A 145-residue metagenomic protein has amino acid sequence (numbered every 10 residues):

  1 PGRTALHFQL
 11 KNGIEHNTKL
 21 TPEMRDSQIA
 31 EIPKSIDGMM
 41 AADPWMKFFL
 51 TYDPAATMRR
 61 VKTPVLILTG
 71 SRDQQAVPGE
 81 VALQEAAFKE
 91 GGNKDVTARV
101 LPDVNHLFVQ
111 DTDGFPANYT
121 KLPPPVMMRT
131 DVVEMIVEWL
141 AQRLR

Functional and structural regions predicted by a protein language model:
P1-R60: Accessory cap/linker subdomain of secreted extracellular hydrolases
A56-R59, A82, A86, T130 (+2 more regions): Solvent-exposed, polar/charged alpha-helical surfaces in well-ordered, non-transmembrane soluble domains, broadly
V61, I67-T69, D73: Short beta-strand/loop motif that positions the catalytic acidic residue of the alpha/beta-hydrolase fold
L66-T69, T97-V100: Structural recognition of the beta-strand scaffold that forms the well-ordered cores of secreted hydrolase catalytic
S71-D73, P102-N105: Acidic beta-to-alpha connecting loop that harbors the catalytic carboxylate
Q74-L83: Conserved alpha/beta-hydrolase "acid-adjacent" motif
F88-K94: Short helix-capping segments at alpha-helix termini
T97, V104-F108, D113-R145: Catalytic active-site module of serine/aspartate enzymes centered on a nucleophile-bearing elbow/loop
